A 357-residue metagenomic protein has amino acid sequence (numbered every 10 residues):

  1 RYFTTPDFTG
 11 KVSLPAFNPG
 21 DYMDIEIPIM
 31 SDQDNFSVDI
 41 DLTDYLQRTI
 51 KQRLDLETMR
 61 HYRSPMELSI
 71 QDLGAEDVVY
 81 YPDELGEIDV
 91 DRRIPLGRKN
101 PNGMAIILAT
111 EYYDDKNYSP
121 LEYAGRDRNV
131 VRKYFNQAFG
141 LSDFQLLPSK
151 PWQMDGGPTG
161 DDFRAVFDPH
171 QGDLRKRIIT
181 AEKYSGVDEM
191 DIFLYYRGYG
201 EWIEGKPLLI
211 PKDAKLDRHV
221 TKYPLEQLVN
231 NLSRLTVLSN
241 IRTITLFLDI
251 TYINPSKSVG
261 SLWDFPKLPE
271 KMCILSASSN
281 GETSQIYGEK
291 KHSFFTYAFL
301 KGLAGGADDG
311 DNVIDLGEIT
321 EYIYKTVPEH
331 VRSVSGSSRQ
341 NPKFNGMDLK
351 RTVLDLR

Functional and structural regions predicted by a protein language model:
R1-P6, I40-D44: Short acidic, flexible loop segments centered on an aromatic residue
Y2-Q33: Intrinsically disordered, low-complexity Pro/Gly/Ser/Thr-rich segments with frequent PxxP/GP/PP motifs and embedded
D21-R357: Cysteine endopeptidase catalytic domains of the caspase/legumain-like
